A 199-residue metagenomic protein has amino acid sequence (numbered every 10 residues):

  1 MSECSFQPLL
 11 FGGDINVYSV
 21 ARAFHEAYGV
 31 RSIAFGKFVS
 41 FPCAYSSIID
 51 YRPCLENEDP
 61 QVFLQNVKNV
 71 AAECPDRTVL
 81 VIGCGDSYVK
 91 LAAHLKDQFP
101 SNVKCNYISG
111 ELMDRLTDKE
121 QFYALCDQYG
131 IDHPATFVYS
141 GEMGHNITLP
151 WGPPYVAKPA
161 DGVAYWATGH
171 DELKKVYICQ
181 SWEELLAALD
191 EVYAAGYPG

Functional and structural regions predicted by a protein language model:
M1-I108, Q121, Q128, E142-I147: ATP-binding N-terminal substructure of ATP-dependent carboxylate-amine bond-forming enzymes
L9, G13, V81, E111-R115 (+2 more regions): Glycine- and other small-residue-rich loops at beta-strand/loop junctions that grip anionic moieties
V39-P42, E111-R115, V163: Short gly/pro/ser/thr-enriched loop/turn and capping motifs at secondary-structure boundaries
Y107-G110, L173: Short helix/strand-bridging catalytic loops that position acidic/His residues to coordinate divalent metals and engage
R115-G199: Active-site nucleotide/adenylate-binding loops and adjacent lid/helix of ATP-dependent enzymes
